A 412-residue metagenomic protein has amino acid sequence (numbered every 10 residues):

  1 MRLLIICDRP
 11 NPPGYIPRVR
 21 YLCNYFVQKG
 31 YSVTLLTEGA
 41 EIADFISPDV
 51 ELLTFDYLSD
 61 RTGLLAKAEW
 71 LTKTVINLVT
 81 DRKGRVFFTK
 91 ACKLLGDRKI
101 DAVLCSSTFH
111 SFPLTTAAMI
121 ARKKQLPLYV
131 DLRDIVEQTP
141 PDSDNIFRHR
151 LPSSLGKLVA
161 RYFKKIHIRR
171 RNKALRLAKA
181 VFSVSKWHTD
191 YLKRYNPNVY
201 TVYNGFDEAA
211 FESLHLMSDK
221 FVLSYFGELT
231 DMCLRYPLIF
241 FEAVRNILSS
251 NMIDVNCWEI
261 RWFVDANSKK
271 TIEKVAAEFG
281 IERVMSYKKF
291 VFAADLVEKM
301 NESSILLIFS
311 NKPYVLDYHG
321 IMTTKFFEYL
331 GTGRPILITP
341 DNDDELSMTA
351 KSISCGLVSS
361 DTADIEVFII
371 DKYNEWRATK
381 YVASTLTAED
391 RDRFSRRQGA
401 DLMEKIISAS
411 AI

Functional and structural regions predicted by a protein language model:
M1-L58, A180, I247, I412: N-terminal subdomain of nucleotide-sugar transferases
Y31, K193, F206-K220: Acidic anion/phosphate-binding donor-loop and adjacent secondary structure in glycosyltransferase catalytic cores
L64-I76, R98, Y129-I168: Acceptor-binding helix/loop patch of EC 2.4 sugar-transfer enzymes, predominantly nucleotide-sugar-dependent
T89, F112, M119-K123, V136-T139 (+1 more regions): Membrane-proximal helix-turn-helix segments that form the acceptor-binding/catalytic region of lipid-linked
V184-W187, G205: Carbohydrate-associated surface elements
H215-R235, F241, G399, M403: Conserved donor-binding/catalytic core segment of Leloir-type glycosyltransferases
V264, K270-E298: Nucleotide-activated donor-binding/catalytic signature segment of Leloir-type glycosyltransferases, i.e., the conserved
S360-E366, R377-A409: A charged, aromatic-enriched C-terminal amphipathic alpha-helix characteristic of glycosyltransferases across folds
